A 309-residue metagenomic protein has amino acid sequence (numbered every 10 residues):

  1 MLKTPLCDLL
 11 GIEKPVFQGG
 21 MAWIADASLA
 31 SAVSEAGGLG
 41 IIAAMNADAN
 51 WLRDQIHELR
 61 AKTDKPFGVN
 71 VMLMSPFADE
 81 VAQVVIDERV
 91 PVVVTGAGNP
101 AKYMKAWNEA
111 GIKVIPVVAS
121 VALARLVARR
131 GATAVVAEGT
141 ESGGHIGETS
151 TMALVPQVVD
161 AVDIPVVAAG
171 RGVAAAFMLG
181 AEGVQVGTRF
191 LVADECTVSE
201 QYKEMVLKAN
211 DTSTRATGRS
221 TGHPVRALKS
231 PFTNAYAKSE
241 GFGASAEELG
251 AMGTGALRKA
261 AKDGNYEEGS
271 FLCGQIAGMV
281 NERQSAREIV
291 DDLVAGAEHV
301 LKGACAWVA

Functional and structural regions predicted by a protein language model:
M1-P165: Active-site entrance/lid segments in N-terminal catalytic domains of soluble metabolic enzymes
V155-D163, V173-A309: Conserved active-site-proximal phosphate/metal-binding subdomains
V167-R171: A short glycine-centered flexible hinge/capping loop motif at secondary-structure junctions
